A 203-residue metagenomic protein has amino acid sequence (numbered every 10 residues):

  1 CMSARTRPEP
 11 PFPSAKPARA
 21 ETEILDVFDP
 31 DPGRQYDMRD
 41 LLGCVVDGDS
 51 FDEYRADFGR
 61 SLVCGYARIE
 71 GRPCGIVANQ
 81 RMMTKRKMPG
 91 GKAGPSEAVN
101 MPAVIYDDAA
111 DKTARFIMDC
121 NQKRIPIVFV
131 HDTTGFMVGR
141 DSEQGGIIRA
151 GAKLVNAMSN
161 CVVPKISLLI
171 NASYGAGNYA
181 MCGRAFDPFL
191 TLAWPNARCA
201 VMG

Functional and structural regions predicted by a protein language model:
C1-G203: Ligand-binding clefts of soluble mixed alpha/beta catalytic domains
